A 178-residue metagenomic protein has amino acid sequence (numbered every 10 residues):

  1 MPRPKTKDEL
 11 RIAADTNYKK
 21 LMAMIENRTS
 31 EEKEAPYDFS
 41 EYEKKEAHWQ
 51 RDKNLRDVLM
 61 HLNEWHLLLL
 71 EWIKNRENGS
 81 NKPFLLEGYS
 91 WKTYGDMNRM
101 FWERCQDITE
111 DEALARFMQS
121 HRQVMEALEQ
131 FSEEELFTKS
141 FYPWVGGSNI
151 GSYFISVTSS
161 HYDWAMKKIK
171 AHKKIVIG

Functional and structural regions predicted by a protein language model:
M1-E26: Extreme N-terminal tail/first-helix region
M1-P2, Y42-E46, M97-C105: A short small-residue
K5-E9, K53, D57, M100 (+2 more regions): Positions in alpha-helical segments
D8-D15, L59, N63, D111-L114 (+3 more regions): Short amphipathic alpha-helical segments with heptad-repeat character
Y18-T29, H66-L70, K74, M118-S132 (+2 more regions): Structural signal for well-ordered, non-membrane alpha-helices
S30-Y37, E41: Short alpha-helical DNA-recognition segment
F39-D96, K139-G178: Short, contiguous alpha-helical
W91-T138: Acidic/histidine-rich alpha-helical segments that form the ligand environment of transition-metal centers
